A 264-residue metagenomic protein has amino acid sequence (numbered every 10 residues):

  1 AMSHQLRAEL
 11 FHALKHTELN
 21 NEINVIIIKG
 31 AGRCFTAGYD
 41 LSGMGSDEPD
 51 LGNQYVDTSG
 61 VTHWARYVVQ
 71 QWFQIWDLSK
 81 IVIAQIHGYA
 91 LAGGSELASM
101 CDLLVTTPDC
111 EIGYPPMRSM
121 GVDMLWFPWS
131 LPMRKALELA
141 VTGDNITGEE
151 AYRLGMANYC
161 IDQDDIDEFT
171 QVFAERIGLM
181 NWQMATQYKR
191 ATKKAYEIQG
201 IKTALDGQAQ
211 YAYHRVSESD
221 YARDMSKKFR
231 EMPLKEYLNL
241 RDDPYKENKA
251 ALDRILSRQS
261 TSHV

Functional and structural regions predicted by a protein language model:
A1-A31, S257-V264: Conserved CoA-thioester-binding segment of acyl-CoA-metabolizing enzymes
M2, E48-D50, Y152: Ligand-binding pocket scaffold of soluble enzyme catalytic domains
Q5-E9, Y67, Q74, F169: Charged catalytic carboxylate motif
E9-L10, I28, D40, I81 (+3 more regions): Terminal peptide-recognition signature
G30-Q70, P233: Glycine- (often His-adjacent) and acidic-residue-rich active-site loop that binds/positions the CoA thioester
S42-D50, L103-T107, D243: A glycine- and small-aliphatic-rich helix-loop capping segment at beta-alpha/alpha-beta transitions that lines
D47, T147-G148, E168, V172 (+1 more regions): C-terminal alpha-helix plus adjacent terminal tail
F73-A185: Crotonase-fold acyl-CoA enzyme core
